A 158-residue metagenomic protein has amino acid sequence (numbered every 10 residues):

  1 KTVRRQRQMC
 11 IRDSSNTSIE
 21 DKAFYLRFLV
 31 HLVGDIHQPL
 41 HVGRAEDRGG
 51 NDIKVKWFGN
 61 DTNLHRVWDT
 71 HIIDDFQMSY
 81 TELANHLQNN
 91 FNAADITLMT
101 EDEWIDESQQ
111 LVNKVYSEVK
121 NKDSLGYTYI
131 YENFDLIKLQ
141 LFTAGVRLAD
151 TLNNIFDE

Functional and structural regions predicted by a protein language model:
K1-I11: Single conserved hydrophobic/aromatic residue that forms the stacking wall/gate of nucleotide- or nucleobase-binding
R12-N16: Conserved, well-structured interaction surfaces
D21-F28, A144: Residue-level detector of well-ordered alpha-helical segments, enriched for hydrophobic/aromatic packing positions
Y25-D47: Active-site alpha-helical segments that house and flank conserved acidic catalytic motifs for diphosphate chemistry
H41-R48, M78-A84: Short acidic alpha-helical/loop segments enriched in Asp/Glu that coordinate divalent cations
K54-T143: An amphipathic alpha-helical core segment
L148: Divalent metal-coordination and catalytic microenvironments
